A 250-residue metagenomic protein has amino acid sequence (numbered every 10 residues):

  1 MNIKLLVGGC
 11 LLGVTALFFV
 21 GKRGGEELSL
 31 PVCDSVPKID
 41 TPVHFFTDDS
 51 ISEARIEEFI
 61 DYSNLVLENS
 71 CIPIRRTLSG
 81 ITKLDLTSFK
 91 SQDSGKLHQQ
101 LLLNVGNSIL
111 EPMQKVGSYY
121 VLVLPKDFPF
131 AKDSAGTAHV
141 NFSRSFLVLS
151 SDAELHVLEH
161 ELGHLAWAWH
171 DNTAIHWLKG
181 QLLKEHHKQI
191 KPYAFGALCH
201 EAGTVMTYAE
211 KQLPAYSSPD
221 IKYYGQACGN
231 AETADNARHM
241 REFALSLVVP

Functional and structural regions predicted by a protein language model:
K4-F18: Hydrophobic membrane-insertion alpha-helices, especially the h-region of bacterial N-terminal signal peptides
V7, G25-E26, A244: Sequence-pattern detector for short linear motifs and compositional/periodic biases rather than a specific fold
L17-S35: Bacterial Sec-dependent N-terminal signal peptides
S29-P250: Extracellular (secreted or membrane-anchored) zinc-dependent metallopeptidases, primarily metzincins but also closely
